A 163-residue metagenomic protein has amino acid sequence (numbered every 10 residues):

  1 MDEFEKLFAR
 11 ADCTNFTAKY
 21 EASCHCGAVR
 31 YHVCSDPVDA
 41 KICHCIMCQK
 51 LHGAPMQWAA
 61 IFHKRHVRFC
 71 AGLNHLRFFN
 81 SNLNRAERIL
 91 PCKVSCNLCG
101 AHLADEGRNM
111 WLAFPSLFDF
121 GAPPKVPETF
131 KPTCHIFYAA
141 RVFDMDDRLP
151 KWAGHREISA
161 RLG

Functional and structural regions predicted by a protein language model:
M1-E21, A28-G163: A short Gly-Trp-Pro
